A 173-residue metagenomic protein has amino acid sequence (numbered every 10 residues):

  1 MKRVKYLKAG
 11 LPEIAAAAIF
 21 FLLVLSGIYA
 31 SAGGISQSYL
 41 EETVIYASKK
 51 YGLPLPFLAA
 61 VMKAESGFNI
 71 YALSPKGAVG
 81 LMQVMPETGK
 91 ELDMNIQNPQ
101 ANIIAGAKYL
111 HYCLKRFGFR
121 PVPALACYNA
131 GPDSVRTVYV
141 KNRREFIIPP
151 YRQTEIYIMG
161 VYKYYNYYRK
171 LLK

Functional and structural regions predicted by a protein language model:
K2-I19: N-terminal Sec-pathway targeting helices
I19-Y29: Hydrophobic alpha-helical membrane-insertion segments, chiefly the h-region of N-terminal signal peptides
G27-K173: Catalytic glycan-binding domains that act on GlcNAc-containing polysaccharides
